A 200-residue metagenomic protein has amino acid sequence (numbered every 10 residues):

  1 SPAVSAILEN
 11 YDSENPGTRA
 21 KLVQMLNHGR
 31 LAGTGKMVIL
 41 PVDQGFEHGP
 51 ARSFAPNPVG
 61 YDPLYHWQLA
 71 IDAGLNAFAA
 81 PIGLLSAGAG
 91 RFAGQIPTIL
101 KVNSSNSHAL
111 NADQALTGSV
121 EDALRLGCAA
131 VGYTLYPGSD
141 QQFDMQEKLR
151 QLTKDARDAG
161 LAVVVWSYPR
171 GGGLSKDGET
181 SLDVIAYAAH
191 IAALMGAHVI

Functional and structural regions predicted by a protein language model:
S1-V42: N-terminal basic, low-complexity leaders that serve as flexible interaction/assembly modules and, when applicable, as
A32, M37-I39, Q44-V199: Alpha/beta enzyme core
